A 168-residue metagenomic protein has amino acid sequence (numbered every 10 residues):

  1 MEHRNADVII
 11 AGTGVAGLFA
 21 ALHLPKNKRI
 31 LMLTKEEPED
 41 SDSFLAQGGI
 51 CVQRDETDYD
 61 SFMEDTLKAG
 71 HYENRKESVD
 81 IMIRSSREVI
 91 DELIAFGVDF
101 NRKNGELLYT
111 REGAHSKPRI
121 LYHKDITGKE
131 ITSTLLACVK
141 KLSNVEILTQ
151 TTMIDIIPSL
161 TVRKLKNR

Functional and structural regions predicted by a protein language model:
M1-N5, E112: A short, basic/flexible loop-to-alpha-helix module at the beginning of a structural domain
R4-I9, D40: Alpha-helical hydrophobic/aromatic positions enriched in membrane-embedded helices and signal peptides
D7-M32: N-terminal Rossmann-like FAD-binding beta1-loop-alpha1 element of flavoenzymes
T34-R168: Conserved N-terminal/central alpha/beta ligand/cofactor-binding core
